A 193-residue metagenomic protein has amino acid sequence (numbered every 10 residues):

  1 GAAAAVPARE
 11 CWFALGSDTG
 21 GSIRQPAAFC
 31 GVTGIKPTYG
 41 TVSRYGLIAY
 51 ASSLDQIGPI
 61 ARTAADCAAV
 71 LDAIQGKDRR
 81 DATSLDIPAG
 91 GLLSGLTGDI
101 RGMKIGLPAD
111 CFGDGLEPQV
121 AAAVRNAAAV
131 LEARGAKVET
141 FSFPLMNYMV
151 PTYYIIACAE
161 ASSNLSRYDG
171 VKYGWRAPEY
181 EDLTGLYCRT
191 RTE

Functional and structural regions predicted by a protein language model:
G1-A28, I60-A64, L71: Active-site-proximal alpha-helical scaffold in enzymes
S17-I23, A27-F29, C111, P144-L145 (+1 more regions): Acidic, glycine-rich active-site loops and adjacent beta-strand->loop/helix elements that engage anionic groups
R24-F29, G46-L47, E117-Q119, V150-Y154: Short acidic, glycine/serine/threonine-rich loops at helix termini
K36-A123, A127, Y180-T192: A short helix-breaking turn/cap at a secondary-structure junction
R134: Conserved dinucleotide-binding and phosphotransfer motif residues
K137-S142: General small-molecule cofactor/ligand-binding pocket signal
